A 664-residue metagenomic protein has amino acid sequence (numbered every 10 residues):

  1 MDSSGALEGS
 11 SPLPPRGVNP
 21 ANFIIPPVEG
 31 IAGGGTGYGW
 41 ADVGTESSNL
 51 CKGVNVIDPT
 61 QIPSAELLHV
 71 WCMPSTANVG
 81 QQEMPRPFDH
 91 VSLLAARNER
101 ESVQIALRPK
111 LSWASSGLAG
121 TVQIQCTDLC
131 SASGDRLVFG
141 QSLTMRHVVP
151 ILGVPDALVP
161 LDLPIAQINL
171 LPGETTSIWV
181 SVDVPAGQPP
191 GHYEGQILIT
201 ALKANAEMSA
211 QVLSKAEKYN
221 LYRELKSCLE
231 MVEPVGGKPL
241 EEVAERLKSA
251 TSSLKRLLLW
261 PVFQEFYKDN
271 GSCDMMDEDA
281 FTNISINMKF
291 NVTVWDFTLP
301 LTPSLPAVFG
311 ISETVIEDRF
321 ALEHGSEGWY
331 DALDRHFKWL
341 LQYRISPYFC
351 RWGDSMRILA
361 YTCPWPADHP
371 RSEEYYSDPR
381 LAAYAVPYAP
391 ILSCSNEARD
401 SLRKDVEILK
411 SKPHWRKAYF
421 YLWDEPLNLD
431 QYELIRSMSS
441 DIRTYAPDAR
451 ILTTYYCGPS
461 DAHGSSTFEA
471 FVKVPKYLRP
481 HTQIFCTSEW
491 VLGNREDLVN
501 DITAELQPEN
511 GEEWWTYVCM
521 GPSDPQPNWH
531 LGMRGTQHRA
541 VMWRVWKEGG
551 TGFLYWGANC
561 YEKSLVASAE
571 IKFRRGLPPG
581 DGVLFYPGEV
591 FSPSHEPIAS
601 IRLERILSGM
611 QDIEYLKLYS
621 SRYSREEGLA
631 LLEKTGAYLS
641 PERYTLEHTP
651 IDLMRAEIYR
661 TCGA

Functional and structural regions predicted by a protein language model:
G17-F88, K110-W179: Surface-exposed binding patches on compact interaction domains or structured appendages
F88-L111: Contiguous beta-strand segments within globular domains
D183-P190: Short, surface-exposed loop/turn segments at beta-strand-coil junctions that are enriched for proline with nearby
G191-L202: A short beta-strand micro-motif common to beta-rich folds, especially ectodomain repeats
D277-P390, K410-P413: An acidic-aromatic substrate-binding cleft motif
E374, P387-C394, A398-Q431, I435 (+4 more regions): Catalytic domains of carbohydrate-active enzymes that cleave complex glycans
E509-G535: Active-site clefts of carbohydrate-active enzymes
M533-P579: Substrate-binding cleft of secreted/luminal carbohydrate-active enzymes
